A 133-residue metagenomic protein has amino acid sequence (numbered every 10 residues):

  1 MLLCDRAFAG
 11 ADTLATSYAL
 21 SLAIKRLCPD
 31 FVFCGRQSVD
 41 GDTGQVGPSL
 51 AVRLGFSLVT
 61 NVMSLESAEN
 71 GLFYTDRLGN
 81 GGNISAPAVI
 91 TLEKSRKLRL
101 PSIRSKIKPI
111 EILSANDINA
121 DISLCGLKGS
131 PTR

Functional and structural regions predicted by a protein language model:
M1-R133: N-terminal glycine-rich FAD/FM-binding segment characteristic of electron-transfer flavoproteins
